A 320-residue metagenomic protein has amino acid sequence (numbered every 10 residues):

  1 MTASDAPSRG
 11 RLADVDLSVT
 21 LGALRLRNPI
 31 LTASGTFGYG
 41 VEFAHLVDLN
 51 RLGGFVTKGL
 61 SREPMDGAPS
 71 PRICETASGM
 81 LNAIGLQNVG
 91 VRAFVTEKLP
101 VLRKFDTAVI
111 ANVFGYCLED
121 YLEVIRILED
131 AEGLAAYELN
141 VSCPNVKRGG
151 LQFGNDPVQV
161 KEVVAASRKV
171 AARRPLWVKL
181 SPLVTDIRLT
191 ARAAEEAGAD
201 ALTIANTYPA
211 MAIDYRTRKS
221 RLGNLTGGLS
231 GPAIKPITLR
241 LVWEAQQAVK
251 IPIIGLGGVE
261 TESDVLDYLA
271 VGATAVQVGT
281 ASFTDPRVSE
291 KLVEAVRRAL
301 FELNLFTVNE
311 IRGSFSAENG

Functional and structural regions predicted by a protein language model:
M1-A13, L229-K250, I254, E260-G320: Alpha/beta catalytic cores of nucleotide-metabolism and tRNA/nucleoside-modifying enzymes
T2-V109, F114-Y116: N-terminal capping/small domains of soluble enzymes
L24-R27, R103-V109, V170-L176, Q247-I251 (+1 more regions): Short, surface-exposed connector motifs at secondary-structure boundaries
I30-A33, G53-T57, V109-V113, Y137-L139 (+5 more regions): Hydrophobic faces of well-ordered beta-strands that scaffold small-molecule active sites in alpha/beta enzyme cores
F43, Y121-L122, R188, P286-E290: Conserved strand-to-helix beginnings and helix N-cap segments that scaffold or border functional pockets
L46, K58, V101, A131 (+6 more regions): Change "in soluble alpha/beta enzymes" to "in soluble alpha/beta proteins
G59-L86, V141-F153, N206-T217, R221-T226 (+2 more regions): Glycine-rich, proline-tolerant flexible connector loops at the mouths of alpha/beta enzymes
Y116-I254, E260-D267, V271: Alpha/beta enzyme core
